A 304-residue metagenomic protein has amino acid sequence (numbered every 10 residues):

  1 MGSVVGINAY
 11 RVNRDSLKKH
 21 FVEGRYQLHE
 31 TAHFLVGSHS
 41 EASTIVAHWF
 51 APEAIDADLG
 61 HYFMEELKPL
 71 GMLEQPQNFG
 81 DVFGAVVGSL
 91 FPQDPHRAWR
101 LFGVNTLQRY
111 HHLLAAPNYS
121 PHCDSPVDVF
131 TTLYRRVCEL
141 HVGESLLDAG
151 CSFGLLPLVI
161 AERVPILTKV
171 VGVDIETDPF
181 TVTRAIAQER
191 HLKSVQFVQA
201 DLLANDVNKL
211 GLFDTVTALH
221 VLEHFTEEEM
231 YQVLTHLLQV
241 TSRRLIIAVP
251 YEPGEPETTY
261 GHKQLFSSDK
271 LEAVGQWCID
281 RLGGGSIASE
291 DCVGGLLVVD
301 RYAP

Functional and structural regions predicted by a protein language model:
M1-V207, E228-Q232, I246-P304: Class I (Rossmann-like) S-adenosyl-L-methionine-dependent methyltransferase catalytic domain, capturing the SAM-binding
T217: A conserved beta-strand element that flanks and buttresses the S-adenosyl-L-methionine
H220-H224: Short catalytic micro-motifs in class I SAM-dependent methyltransferases
Y231-R243: A short glycine-rich, Lys/Arg-flanked "PGG" loop and its adjoining helix->strand segment in the class I
